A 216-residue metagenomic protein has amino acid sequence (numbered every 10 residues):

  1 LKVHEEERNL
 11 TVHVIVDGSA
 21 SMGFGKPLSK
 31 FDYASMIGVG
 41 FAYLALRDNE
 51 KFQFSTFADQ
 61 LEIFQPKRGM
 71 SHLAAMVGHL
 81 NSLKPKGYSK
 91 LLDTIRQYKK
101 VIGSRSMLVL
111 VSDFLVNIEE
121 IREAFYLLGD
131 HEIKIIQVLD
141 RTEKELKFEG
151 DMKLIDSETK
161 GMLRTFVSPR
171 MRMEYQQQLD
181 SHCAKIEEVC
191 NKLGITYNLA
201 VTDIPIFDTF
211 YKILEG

Functional and structural regions predicted by a protein language model:
L1, F64-R68, L163-V167: Short amphipathic beta-strand/extended segments with alternating polar/hydrophobic composition
L1-I63, M107-V111, N117-I118, E123 (+2 more regions): An amphipathic, basic-hydrophobic helix/alpha-beta surface used to engage anionic, phosphate-rich ligands or surfaces
D32, P85-L92, L115, Q177-D180: Conserved phosphate-coordination/catalytic loops
M36, G40, S89-R96, E119 (+2 more regions): Short, contiguous clusters of charged residues that form electrostatic/catalytic patches at enzyme active sites, used
M36-Y43, G78, R96-K99, Y126: A broadly conserved amphipathic alpha-helix scaffold signal in soluble, globular proteins
K51-K86: Phosphate/pyrophosphate-binding betaalpha-module
H72-V109, E119, V138-D140: Von Willebrand factor
K100-S106, I118, R122-G216: Von Willebrand factor type A / integrin I
